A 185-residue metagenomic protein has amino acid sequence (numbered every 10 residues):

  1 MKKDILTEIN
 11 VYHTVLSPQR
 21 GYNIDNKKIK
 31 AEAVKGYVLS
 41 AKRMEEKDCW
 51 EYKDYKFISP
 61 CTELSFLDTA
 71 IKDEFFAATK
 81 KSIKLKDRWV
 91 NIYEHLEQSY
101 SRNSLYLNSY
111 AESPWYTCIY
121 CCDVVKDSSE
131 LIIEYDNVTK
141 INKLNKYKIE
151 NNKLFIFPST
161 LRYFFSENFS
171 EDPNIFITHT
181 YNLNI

Functional and structural regions predicted by a protein language model:
M1-S82: Non-heme Fe(II)/2-oxoglutarate
E8-N10, K84-K86, P114-Y116, P173-I175: Residues at beta-strand starts and edge strands
S17, Y93, C121-D123, T180-N184: Solvent-exposed residues in well-ordered beta-strands and their adjoining turns, especially edge/terminal strands
I29, I71, F75, V90 (+2 more regions): Hydrophobic beta-strand residues in large extracellular and virion-surface proteins
P60, L64, A111, K148 (+1 more regions): Aromatic-acidic/polar surface patches that form glycan- and anion
K80-K81, Y147, N168, D172-P173: Exposed regions on extracellular, virion, or secretory-pathway luminal proteins
D87-I156, T160-L161, S166: Catalytic core of non-heme Fe(II) oxygenases with the double-stranded beta-helix
T117-I119, L154, E171-I185: A short hydrophobic beta-strand segment most commonly corresponding to one strand of the jelly-roll/cupin
